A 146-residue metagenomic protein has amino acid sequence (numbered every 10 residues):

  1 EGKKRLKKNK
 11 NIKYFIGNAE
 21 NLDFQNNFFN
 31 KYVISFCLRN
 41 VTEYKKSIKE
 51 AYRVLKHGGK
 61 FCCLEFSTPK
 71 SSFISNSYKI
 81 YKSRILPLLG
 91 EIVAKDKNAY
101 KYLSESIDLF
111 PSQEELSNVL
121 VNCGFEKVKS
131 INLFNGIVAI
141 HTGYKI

Functional and structural regions predicted by a protein language model:
G2-K3: Conserved SAM-binding loop
K7-N21: Conserved SAM-binding strand-loop segment of SAM-dependent methyltransferases
F15, V33, C62: Conserved Rossmann-like nucleotide-binding pocket used by diverse enzymes that bind dinucleotide cofactors
G17-Y32: A short acidic, Gly/Pro-enriched loop at the edge of an enzyme's catalytic core that lines a small-molecule cofactor
N30-Y44, S67: A short SAM/SAH-binding and catalytic strip from SAM-dependent methyltransferases
K45-K60: A short glycine-rich, Lys/Arg-flanked "PGG" loop and its adjoining helix->strand segment in the class I
L64-V119, C123, K129: C-terminal alpha-helical "lid/dimerization" subdomain adjacent to the S-adenosyl-L-methionine
S117, C123-I146: Core SAM-dependent methyltransferase catalytic element
